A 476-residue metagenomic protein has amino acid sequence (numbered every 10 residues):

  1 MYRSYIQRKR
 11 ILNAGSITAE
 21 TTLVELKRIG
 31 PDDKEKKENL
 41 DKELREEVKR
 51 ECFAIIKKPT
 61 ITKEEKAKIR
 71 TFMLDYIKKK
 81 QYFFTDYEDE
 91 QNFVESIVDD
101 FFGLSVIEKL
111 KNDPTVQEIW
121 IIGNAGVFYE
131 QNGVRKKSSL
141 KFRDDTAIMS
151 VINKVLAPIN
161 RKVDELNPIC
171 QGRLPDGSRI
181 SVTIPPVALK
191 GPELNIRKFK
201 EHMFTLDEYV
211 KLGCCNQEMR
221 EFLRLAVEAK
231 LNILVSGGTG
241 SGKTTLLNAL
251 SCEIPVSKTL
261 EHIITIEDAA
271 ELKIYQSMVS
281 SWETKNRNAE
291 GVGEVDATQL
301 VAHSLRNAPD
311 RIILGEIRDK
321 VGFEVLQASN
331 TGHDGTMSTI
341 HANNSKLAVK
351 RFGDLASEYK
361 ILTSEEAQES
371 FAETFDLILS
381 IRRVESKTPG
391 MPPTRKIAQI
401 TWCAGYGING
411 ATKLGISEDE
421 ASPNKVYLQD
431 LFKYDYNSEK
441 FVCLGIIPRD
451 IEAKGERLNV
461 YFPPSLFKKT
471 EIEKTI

Functional and structural regions predicted by a protein language model:
M1-V163: N-terminal accessory targeting/assembly segments
D113, I122, G126-A229: P-loop NTP-binding catalytic core
I119, V182, H333, F375: Residue-level signature of catalytic and energy-coupling elements of molecular machines, predominantly ATP/GTP-dependent
K230-I233, T245, A249-E373, R382: Switch/coupling sub-region of P-loop NTPases
G238-T239: The conserved Walker
G242: Conserved glycine(s) of the Walker
I378-S380: Short, well-ordered beta-strand core segments
T388-I476: NTP-binding/hydrolysis catalytic cores, primarily Walker-type P-loop NTPases
